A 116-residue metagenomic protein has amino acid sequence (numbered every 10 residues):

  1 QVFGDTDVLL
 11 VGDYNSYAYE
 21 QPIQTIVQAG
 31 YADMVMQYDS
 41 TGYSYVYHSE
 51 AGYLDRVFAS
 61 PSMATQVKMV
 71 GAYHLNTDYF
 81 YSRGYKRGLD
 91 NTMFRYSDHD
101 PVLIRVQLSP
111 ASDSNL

Functional and structural regions predicted by a protein language model:
Q1-L9, Y14-A111: Metal-dependent phosphoester-hydrolase catalytic domains
S112-L116: Proline-enriched interdomain boundary motifs that mark the N-terminal boundary and often initiate the first structured
